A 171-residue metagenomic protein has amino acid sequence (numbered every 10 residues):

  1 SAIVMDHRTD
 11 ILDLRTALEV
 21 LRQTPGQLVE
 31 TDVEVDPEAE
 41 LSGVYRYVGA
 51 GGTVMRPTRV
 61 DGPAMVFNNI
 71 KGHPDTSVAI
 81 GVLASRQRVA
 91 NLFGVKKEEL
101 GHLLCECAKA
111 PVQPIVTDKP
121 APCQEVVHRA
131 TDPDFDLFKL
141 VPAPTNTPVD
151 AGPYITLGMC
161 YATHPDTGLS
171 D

Functional and structural regions predicted by a protein language model:
I3-D171: Extended, highly charged
